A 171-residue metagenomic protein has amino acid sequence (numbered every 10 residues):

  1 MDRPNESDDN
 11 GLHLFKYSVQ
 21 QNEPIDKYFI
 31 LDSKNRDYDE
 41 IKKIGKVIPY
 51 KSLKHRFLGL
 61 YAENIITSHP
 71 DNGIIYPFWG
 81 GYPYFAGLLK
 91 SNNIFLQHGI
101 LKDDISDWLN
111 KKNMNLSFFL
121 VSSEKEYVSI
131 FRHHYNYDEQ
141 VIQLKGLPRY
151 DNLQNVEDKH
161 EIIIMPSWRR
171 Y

Functional and structural regions predicted by a protein language model:
M1-L153: Active-site and donor-binding regions of nucleotide-sugar-utilizing enzymes
V156-Y171: Conserved donor-binding/catalytic core segment of Leloir-type glycosyltransferases
